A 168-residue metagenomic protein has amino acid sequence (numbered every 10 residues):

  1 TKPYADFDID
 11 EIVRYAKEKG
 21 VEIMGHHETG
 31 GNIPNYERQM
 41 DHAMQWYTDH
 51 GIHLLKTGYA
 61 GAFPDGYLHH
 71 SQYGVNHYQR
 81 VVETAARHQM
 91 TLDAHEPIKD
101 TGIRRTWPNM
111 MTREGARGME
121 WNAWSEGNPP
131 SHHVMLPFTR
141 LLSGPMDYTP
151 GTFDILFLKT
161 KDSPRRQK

Functional and structural regions predicted by a protein language model:
T1-P164: Aromatic- and carboxylate-enriched substrate-binding clefts and catalytic-loop regions of carbohydrate-active enzymes
Q167-K168: N-terminal leader/propeptide and maturation segments of large enzyme subunits in energy/redox metabolism and hydrolases
